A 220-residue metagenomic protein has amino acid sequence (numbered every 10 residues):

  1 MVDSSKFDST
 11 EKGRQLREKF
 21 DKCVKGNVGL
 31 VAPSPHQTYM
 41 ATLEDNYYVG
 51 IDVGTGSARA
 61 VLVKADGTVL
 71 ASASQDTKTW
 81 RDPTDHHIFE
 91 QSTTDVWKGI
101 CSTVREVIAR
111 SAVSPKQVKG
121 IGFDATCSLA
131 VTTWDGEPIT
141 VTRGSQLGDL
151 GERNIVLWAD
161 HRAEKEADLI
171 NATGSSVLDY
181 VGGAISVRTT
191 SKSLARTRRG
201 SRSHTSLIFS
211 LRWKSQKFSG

Functional and structural regions predicted by a protein language model:
V2, E11-G13, R17-S145, R153: N-terminal glycine/serine-rich phosphate-binding loop of ATP-dependent small-molecule kinases, especially carbohydrate
S102-G220: Glycine-rich phosphate-binding/catalytic subdomain of phosphoryl-transfer and nucleotide/sugar-phosphate-processing
